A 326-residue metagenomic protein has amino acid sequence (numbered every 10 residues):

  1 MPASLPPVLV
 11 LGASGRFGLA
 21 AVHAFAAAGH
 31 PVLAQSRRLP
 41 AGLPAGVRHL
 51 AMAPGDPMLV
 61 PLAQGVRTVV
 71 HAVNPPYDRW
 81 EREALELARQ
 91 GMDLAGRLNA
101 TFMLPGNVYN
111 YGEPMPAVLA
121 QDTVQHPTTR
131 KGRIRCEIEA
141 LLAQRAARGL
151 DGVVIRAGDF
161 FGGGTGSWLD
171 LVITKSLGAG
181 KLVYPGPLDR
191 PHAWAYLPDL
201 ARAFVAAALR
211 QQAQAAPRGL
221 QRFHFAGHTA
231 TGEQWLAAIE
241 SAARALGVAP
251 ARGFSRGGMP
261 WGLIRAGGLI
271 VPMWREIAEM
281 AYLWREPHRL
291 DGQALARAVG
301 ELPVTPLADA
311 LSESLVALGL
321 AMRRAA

Functional and structural regions predicted by a protein language model:
P2, P7-A28: N-terminal Rossmann NAD(P)H-binding glycine-rich loop of SDR-like oxidoreductase domains
P40-L98: NAD(P)H-binding glycine-rich loop region in Rossmannoid oxidoreductase-like domains and their noncatalytic homologs
R89-E137: Conserved Rossmann-fold NAD(P)-dependent oxidoreductase catalytic core, especially the SDR/UDP-sugar
N107, A140-G163: Conserved beta-loop-beta element that borders a ligand/cofactor-binding pocket
G164, P191-P198, G219-A245, G257-R265 (+1 more regions): Substrate-binding strand-loop-helix patch in Rossmann-like NAD(P)-dependent oxidoreductase/epimerase domains
K175-A195, A206, A215-L220: A conserved pocket-lining segment of Rossmann-fold NAD(P)-dependent short-chain dehydrogenase/reductase
A237-R289, R323-A326: Terminal hydrophobic/aromatic helix or amphipathic segment near a protein terminus
R297, T305-A326: Amphipathic terminal alpha-helices
